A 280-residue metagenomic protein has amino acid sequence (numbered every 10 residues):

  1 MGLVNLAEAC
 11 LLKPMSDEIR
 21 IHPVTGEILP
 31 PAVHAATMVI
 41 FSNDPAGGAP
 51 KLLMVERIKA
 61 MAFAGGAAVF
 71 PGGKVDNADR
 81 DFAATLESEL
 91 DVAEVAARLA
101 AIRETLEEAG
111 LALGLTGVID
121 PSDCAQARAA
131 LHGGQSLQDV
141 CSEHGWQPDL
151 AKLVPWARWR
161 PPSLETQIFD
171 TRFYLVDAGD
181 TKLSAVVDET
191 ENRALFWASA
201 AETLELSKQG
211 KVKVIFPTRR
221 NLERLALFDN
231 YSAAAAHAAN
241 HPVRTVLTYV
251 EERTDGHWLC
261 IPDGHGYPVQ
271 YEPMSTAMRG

Functional and structural regions predicted by a protein language model:
G2-G280: N-terminal leader/linker segments that precede catalytic domains of diphosphate-processing enzymes
